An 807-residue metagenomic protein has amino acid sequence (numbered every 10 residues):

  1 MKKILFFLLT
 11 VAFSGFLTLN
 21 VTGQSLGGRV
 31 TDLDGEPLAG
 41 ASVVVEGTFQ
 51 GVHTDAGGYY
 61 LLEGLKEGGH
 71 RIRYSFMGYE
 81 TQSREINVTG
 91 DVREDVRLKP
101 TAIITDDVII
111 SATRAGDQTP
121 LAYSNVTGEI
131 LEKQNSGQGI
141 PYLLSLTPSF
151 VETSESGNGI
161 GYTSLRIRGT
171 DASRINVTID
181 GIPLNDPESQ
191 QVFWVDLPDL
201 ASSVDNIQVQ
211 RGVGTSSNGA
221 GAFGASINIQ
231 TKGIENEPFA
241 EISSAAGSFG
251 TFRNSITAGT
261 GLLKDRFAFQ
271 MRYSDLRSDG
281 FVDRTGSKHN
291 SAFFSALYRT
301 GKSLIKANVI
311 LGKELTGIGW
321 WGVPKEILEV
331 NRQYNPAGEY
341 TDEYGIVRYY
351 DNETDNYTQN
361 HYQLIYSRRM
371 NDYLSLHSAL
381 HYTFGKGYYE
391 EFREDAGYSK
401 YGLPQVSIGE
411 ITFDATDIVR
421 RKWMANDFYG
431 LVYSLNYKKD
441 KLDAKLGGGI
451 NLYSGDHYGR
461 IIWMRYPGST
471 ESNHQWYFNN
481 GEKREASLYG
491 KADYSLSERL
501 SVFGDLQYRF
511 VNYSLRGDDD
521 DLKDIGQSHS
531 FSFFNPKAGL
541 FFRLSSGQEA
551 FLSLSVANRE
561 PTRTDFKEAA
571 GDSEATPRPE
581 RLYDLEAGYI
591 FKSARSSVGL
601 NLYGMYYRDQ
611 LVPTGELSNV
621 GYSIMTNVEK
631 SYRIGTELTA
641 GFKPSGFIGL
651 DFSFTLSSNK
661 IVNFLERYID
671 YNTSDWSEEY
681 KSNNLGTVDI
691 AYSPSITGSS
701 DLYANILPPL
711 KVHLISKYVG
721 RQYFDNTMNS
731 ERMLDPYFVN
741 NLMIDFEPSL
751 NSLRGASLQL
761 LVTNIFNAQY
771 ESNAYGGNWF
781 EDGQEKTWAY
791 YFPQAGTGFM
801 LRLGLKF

Functional and structural regions predicted by a protein language model:
G27, A246-R277, V282-G319, I365-N371 (+1 more regions): Transmembrane beta-barrel wall of Gram-negative outer-membrane proteins
L33, S42-E46, S75-Y79, T89-K133 (+1 more regions): Short, acidic, small-residue-rich periplasmic hinge/interaction motif at the N-terminus of Gram-negative outer-membrane
L61-G64, R166, P183-R211, Q230 (+1 more regions): Short acidic/polar hinge/loop motifs at secondary-structure boundaries that mediate gating or recognition
P141-P183, D205: Extracytoplasmic beta-strand/coil segments of soluble accessory domains associated with Gram-negative outer-membrane
P198-E241: A beta-strand signature from Gram-negative outer-membrane beta-barrel systems, especially the internal plug domain
S375-H381, F541-R543, E549-S555, R578-I634 (+3 more regions): Membrane-embedded beta-barrel scaffold of Gram-negative outer-membrane proteins
E498, G604-Y606, T626-N726: Gram-negative outer-membrane beta-barrel transporters
L650, G720-Y723, F746-F807: C-terminal beta-signal and adjacent terminal beta-strands/loops of Gram-negative outer-membrane beta-barrel proteins
